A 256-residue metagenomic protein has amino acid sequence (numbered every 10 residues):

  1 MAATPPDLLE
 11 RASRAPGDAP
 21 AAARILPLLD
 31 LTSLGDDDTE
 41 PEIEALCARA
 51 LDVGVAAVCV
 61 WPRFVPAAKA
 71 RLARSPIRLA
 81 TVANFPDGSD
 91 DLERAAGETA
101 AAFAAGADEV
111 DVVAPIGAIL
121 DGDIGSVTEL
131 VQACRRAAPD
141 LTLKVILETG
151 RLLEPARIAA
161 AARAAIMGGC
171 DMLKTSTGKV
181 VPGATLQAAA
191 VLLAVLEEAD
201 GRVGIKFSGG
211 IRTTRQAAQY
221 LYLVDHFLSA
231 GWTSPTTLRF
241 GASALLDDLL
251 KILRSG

Functional and structural regions predicted by a protein language model:
M1-D18: Conserved, well-structured core domains of diverse proteins
A15-V53, R63-I205, T213-S243, D247-G256: Alpha/beta enzyme core
V58-V60: Short, hydrophobic beta-strand segments that form beta-sheet elements in well-ordered domains
S208: Terminal helix/beta-alpha structural elements that buttress the NAD(P)+-binding lobe
